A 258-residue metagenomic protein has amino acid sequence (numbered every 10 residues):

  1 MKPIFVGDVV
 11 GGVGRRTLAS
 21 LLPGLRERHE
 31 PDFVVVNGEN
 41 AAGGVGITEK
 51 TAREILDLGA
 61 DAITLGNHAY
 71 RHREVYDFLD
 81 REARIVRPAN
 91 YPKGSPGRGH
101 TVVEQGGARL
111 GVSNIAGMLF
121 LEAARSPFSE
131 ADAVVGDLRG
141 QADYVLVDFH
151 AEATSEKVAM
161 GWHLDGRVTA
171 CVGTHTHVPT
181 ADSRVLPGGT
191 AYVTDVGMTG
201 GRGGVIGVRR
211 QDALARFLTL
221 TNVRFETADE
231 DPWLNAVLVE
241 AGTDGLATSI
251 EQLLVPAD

Functional and structural regions predicted by a protein language model:
M1-D258: Acidic, metal/ion-coordinating pockets
